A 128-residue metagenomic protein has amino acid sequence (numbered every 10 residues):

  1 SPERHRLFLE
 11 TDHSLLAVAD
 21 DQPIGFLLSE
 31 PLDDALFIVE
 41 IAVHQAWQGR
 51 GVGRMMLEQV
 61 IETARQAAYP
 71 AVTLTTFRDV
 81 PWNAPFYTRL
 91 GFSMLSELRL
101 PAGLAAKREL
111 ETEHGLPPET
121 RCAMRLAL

Functional and structural regions predicted by a protein language model:
S1-A46, L57-Q59, T63, A67 (+3 more regions): Acetyl-CoA-dependent GNAT
P2-H5, R108-G115: Short, P/G- and charge-enriched loop/turn segments at secondary-structure junctions
G25, A102-E111: A short, acidic/glycine-rich surface segment
W47, G51: Glycine-rich phosphate-binding loop
A64-F77: Conserved GNAT acetyl-CoA-binding A-motif
L74-N83, L100-A105: Conserved beta-strand-loop-alpha-helix junction that forms the acyl-donor binding cleft
Y87, F92: Conserved active-site tyrosine of GNAT-family acetyltransferases
